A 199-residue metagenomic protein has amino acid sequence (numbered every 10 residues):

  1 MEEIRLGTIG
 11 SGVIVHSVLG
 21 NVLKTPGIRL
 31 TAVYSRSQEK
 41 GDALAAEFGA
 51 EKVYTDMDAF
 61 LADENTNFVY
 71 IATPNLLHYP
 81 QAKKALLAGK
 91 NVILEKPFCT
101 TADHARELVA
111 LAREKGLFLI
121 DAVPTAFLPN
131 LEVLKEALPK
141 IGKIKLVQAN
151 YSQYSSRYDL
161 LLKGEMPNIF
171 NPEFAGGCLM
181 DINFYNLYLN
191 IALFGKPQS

Functional and structural regions predicted by a protein language model:
M1-F48: N-terminal Rossmann-like dinucleotide-binding module
R5, R29-A32, N67-V69, L119 (+1 more regions): Short active-site oxyanion
V15, Y54, L94-E95, L119-D121: Hydrophobic residues in well-ordered beta-strands that form the structural core
S17, A43, A59, F68 (+7 more regions): Alpha-helical elements of Rossmann-like donor-binding domains used by nucleotide-donor carbohydrate transfer enzymes
F48-V109: Beta-loop-alpha module in the N-terminal Rossmann-like domain of NAD(P)-dependent dehydrogenases, especially those
E107-T125, K143-V147: Rossmann-fold dehydrogenase core element
T125-Q198: Predominantly a Rossmann-like dinucleotide-binding segment in NAD(P)-dependent oxidoreductases
